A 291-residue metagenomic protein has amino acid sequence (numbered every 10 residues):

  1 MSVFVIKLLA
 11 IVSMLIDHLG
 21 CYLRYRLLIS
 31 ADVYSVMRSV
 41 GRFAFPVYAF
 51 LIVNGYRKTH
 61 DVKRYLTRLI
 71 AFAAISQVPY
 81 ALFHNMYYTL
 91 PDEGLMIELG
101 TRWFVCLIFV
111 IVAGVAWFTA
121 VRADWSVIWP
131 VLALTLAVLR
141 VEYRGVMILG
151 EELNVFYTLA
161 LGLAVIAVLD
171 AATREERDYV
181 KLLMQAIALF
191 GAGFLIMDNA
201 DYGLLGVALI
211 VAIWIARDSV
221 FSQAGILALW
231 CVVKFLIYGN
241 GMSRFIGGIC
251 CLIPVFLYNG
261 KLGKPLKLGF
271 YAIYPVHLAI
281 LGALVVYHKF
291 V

Functional and structural regions predicted by a protein language model:
M1-V291: Alpha-helical transmembrane segments and their immediate juxtamembrane cytosolic regions
